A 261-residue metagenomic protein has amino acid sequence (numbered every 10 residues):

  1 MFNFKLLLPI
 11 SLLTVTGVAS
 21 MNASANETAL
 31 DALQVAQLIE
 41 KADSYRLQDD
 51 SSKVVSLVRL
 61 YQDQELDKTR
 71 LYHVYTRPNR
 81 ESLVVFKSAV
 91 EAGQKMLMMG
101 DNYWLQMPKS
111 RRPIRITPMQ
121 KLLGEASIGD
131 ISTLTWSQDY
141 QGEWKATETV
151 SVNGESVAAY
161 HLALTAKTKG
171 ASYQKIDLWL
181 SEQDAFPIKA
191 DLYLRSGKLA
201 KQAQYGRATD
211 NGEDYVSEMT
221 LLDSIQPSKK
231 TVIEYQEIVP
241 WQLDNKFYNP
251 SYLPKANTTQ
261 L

Functional and structural regions predicted by a protein language model:
M1-I10: Bacterial N-terminal signal peptides that target proteins for export
N26-K41, L47-D50, L57-V58, L66 (+4 more regions): Flexible, processing/modification-adjacent segments and terminal tails in exported/periplasmic/extracellular proteins
Q62-E65, V85: N-terminal low-complexity or amphipathic/hydrophobic leaders
Y72-R115: Mid-chain, structured segments of secreted extracytoplasmic proteins
V74-P78, G100-N102, M119-L123, G206-T209 (+1 more regions): A short, sequence-level motif marking secondary-structure junctions
I116, V157-P250: Gly/Pro-enriched, hydrophobic low-complexity segments that function as extracytoplasmic propeptides/linkers
